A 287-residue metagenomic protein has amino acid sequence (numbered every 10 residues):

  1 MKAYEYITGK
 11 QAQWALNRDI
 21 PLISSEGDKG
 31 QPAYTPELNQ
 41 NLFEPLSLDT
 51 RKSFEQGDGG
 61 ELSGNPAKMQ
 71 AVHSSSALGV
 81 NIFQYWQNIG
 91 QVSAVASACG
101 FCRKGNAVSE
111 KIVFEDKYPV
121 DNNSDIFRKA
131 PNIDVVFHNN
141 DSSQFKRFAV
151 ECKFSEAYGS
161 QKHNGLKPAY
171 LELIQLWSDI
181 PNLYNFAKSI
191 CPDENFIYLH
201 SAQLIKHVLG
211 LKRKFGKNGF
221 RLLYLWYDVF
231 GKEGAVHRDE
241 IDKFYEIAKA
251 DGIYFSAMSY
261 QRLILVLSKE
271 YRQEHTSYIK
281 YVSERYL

Functional and structural regions predicted by a protein language model:
M1-V113, P119: Nuclease-adjacent, charged terminal/linker segments that flank catalytic cores
A71-G79, F127-R128, F196-L204: Phosphate/oxyanion-binding active-site loops and adjacent basic polyanion-contact surfaces
N106-S143: Active-site metal-binding core of divalent-cation-utilizing nuclease and nuclease-like domains
P119-N122, S142, K153-A157, K214 (+1 more regions): Short, solvent-exposed loop/turn segments at secondary-structure junctions
V135-N139, K146-E156, H207: Conserved catalytic cores of phosphodiester-cleaving nucleases, focusing on short active-site segments
Y158-L222: Acidic, metal/cofactor-coordinating or nucleic-acid-engaging core segments within structured domains
S160-K162, V208, K232-I241: A short acidic (Asp/Glu
A235-L287: Polybasic (Lys/Arg-rich)
